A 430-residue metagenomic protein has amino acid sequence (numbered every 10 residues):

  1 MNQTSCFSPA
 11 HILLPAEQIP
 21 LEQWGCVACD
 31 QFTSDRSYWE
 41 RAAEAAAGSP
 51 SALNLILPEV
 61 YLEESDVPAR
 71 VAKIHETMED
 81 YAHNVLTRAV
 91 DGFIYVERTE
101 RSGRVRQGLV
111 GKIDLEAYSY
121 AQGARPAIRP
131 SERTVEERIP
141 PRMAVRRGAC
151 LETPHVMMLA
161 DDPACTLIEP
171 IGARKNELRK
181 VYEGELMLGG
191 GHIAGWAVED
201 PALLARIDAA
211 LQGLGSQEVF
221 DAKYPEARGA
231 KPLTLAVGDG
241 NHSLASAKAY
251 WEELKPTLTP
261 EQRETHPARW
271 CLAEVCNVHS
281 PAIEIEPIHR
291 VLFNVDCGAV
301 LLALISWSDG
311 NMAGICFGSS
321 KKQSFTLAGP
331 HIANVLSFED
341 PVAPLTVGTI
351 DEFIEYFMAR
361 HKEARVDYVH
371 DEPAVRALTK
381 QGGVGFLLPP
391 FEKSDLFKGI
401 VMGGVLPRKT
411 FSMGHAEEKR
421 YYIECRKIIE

Functional and structural regions predicted by a protein language model:
M1-G190, G195, E199, D221-P225 (+3 more regions): N-terminal extension/subdomain marker
S51-L53, P154-V156, L233, A268-E274 (+3 more regions): Structural beta-strand/beta-sheet cores of well-ordered domains, especially the beta-sheet scaffolds that support
L159, V237-G238, E274, L387-P389: Short beta-strand segments
H192-P225, V275: Pepsin-like aspartyl protease folds
G213-L258, R263: Active-site beta-strand/loop microenvironment that shapes enzyme catalytic pockets
N241-I305: Catalytic or ion-translocation cores adjacent to nucleophile or general acid/base/metal-coordination motifs in diverse
W307-V375: C-terminal structural cap/anchor segments
G348-E430: Charged substrate- and nucleic-acid-binding regions of tRNA-handling and nucleotidyl-transfer enzymes, centered on
